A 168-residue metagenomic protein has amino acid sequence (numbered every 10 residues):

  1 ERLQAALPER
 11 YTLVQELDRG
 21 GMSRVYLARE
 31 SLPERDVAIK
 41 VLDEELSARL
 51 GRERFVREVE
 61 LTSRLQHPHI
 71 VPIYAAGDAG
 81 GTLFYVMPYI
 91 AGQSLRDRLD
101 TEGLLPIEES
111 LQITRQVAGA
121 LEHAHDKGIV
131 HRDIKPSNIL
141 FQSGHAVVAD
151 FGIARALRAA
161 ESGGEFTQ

Functional and structural regions predicted by a protein language model:
E1-Q168: Conserved ATP-binding/catalytic core of the eukaryotic-like protein kinase fold, especially serine/threonine kinases
